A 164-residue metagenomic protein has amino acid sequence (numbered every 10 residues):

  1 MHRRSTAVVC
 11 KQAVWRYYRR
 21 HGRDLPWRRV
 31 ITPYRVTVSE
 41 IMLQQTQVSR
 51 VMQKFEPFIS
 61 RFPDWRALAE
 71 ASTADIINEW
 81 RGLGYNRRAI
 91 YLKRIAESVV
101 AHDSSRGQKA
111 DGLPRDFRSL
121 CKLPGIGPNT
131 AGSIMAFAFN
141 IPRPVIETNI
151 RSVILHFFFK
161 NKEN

Functional and structural regions predicted by a protein language model:
R3-R4, R106: Basic polycationic patches enriched in arginine
A13, Y17-N164: Catalytic cores of DNA base-excision repair glycosylases
